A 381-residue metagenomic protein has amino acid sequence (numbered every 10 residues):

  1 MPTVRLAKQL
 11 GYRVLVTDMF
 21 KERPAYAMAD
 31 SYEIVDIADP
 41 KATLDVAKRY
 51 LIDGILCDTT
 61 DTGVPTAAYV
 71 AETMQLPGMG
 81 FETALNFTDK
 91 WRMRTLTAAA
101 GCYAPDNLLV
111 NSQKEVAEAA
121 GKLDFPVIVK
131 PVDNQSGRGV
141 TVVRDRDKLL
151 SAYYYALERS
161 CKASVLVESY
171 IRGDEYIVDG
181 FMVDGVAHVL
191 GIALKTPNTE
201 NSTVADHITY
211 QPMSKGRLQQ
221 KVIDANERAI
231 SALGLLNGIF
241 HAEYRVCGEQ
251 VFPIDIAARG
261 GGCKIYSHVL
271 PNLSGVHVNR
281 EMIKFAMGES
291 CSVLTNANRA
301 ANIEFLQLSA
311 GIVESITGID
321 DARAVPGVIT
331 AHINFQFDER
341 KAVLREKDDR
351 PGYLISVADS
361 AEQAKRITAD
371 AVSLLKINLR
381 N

Functional and structural regions predicted by a protein language model:
M1-T83, K114, S290-S292, L308 (+2 more regions): ATP-binding N-terminal substructure of ATP-dependent carboxylate-amine bond-forming enzymes
E72-G139: A conserved helix-loop-beta module that forms one wall/lid of the active-site cleft in ATP-utilizing catalytic domains
V140-V251, G260: Internal nucleotide-binding/catalytic subdomain
T141, S169, P271, P351-A358: Short, well-ordered beta-strand elements within core beta-sheets of diverse protein domains
R144-D145, G180, L306-S309, L354-D359: Short beta-strand-to-loop capping motifs
Q220-A242, C247-G248, A257-E314: Active-site "cap" helix and flanking loop/linker of ATP-utilizing ligase/carboxylase catalytic domains
L306-E339: Glycine-rich active-site loop/lid that clamps phosphate-bearing ligands
